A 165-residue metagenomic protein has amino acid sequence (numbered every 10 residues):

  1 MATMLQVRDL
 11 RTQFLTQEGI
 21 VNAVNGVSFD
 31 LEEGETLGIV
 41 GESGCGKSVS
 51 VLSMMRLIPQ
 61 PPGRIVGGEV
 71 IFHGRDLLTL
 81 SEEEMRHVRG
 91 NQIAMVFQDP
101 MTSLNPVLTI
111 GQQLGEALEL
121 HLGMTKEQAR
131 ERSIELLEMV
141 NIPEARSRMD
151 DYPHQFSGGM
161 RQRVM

Functional and structural regions predicted by a protein language model:
M1-M165: ABC transporter nucleotide-binding domains
